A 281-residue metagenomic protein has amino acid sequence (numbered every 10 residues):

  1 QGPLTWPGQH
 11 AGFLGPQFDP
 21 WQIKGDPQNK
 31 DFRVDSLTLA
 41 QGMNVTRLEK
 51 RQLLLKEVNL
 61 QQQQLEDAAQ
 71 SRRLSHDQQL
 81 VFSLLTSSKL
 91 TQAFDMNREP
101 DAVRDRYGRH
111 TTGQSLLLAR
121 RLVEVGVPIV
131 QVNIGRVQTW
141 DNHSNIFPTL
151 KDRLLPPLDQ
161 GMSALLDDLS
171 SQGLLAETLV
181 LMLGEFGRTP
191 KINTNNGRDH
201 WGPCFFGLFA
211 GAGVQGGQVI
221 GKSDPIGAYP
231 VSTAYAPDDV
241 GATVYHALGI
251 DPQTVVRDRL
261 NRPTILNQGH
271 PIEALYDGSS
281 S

Functional and structural regions predicted by a protein language model:
Q1-S281: Ligand-binding pockets and gating/stacking loops
